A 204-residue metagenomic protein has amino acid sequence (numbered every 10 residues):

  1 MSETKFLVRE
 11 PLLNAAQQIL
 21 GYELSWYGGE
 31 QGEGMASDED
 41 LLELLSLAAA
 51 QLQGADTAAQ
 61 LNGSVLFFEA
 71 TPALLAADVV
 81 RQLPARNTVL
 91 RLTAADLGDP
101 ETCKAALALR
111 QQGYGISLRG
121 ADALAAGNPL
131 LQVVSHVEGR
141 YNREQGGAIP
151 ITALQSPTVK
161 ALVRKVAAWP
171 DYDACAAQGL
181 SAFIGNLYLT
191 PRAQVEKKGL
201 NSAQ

Functional and structural regions predicted by a protein language model:
M1, E43-L45, V65, P84 (+2 more regions): Amphipathic, alpha-helical segments enriched in basic
M1-N62: Conserved N-terminal beta1-alpha1 strand-loop-helix module at the mouth
S2-I19, W26-G29, R91-L97, R119-A123 (+1 more regions): EAL-family c-di-GMP phosphodiesterase catalytic domain
L24, G29-E30, A36, L41 (+4 more regions): General N-terminal targeting signals
G34-E39, P72, V166-A168, T190: Intrinsic-disorder/low-complexity, polar/charged segments
E43-A108, Y114-A126, E138: Catalytic core of bacterial c-di-GMP phosphodiesterases, primarily the EAL and HD-GYP domains, capturing alpha-helical
